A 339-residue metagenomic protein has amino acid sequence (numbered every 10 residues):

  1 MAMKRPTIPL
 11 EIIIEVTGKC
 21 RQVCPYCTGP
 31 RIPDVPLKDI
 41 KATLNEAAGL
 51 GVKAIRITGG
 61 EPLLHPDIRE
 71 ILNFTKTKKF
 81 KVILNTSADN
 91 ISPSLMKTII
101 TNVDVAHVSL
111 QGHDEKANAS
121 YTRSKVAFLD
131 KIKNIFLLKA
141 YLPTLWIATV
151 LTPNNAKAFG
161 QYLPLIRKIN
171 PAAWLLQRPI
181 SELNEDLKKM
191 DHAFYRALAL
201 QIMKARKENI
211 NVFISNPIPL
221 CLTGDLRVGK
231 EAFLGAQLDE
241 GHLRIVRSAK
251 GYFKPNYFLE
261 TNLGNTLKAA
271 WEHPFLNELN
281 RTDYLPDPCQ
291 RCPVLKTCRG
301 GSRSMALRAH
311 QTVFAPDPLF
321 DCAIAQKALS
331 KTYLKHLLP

Functional and structural regions predicted by a protein language model:
R5-D39: Canonical Radical SAM [4Fe-4S] cluster-binding loop centered on the CxxxCxxC motif and its immediate flanking residues
I12, L37-T58, H65-K188, A193: Radical SAM/AdoMet-radical enzyme domain recognition
E15-V23, E61, C289-R291, L295-K296: Cysteine-centered iron-sulfur cluster-binding motifs in ferredoxin-type domains/subunits of redox enzymes
G29-V35, L295-T332: Iron-sulfur (Fe-S) cluster-binding segments and ferredoxin-like electron-carrier domains, especially [2Fe-2S]
A47-L63, P316-P339: Short Fe-S-cluster ligation motifs
F194-R227, Y252-A309, L337-L338: C-terminal accessory region of radical SAM enzymes
L238-H242: Short, small/polar residue-rich loop motifs at catalytic or cofactor-binding pockets
R247-S248: Short, acidic, Ser/Thr-enriched surface-loop or helix-capping motifs
